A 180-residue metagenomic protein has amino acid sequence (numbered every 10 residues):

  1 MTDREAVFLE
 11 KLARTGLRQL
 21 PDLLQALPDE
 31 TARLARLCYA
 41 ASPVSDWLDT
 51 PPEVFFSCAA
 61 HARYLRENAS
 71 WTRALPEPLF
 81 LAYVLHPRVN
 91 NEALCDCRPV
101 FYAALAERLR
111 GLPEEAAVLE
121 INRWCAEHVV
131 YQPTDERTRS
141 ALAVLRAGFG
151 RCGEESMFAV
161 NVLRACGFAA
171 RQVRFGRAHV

Functional and structural regions predicted by a protein language model:
M1-R123, T134, V144, A165-C166: N-terminal accessory/pre-domain segments preceding catalytic cores
L109-V180: Active-site neighborhood of thiol-dependent amide/isopeptide-bond enzymes
